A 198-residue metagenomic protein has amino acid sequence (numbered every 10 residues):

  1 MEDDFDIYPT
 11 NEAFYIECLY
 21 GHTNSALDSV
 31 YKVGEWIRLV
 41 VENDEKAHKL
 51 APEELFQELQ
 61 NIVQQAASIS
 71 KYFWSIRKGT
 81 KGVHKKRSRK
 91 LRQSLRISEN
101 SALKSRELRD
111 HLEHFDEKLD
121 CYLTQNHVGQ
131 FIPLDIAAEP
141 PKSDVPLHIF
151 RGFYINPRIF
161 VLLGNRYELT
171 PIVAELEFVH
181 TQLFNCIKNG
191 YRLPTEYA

Functional and structural regions predicted by a protein language model:
M1-S101, Q130-A198: Amphipathic alpha-helical interface segments
G79-G82, K118-T124: Substrate-binding/catalytic groove segments of enzymes that remodel or degrade extracellular structural polymers
N100-C121: Histidine-centered, metal-coordinating catalytic motifs and their short helical/loop contexts
